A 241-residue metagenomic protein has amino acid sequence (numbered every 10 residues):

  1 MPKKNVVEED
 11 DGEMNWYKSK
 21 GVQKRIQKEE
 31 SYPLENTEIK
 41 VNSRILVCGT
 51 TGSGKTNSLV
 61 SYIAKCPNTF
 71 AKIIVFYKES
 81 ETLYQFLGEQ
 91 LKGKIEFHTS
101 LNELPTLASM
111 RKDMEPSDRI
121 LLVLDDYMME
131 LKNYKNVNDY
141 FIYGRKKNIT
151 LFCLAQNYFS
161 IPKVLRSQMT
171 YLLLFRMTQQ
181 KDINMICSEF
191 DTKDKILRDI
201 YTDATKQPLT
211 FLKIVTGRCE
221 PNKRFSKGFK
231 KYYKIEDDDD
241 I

Functional and structural regions predicted by a protein language model:
M1-N36: N-terminal pre-Walker A segment at the start of P-loop NTPase domains
P33, N42-N68, K78-T82, K92-K195: Conserved P-loop NTPase motor cores
I73: An amphipathic, basic-hydrophobic helix/alpha-beta surface used to engage anionic, phosphate-rich ligands or surfaces
L83-Q85, N222-K223: Short, solvent-exposed loop/turn elements at domain surfaces
K163-I241: Conserved GTP-binding G-domain of TRAFAC-class P-loop NTPases and closely related GTPase folds
